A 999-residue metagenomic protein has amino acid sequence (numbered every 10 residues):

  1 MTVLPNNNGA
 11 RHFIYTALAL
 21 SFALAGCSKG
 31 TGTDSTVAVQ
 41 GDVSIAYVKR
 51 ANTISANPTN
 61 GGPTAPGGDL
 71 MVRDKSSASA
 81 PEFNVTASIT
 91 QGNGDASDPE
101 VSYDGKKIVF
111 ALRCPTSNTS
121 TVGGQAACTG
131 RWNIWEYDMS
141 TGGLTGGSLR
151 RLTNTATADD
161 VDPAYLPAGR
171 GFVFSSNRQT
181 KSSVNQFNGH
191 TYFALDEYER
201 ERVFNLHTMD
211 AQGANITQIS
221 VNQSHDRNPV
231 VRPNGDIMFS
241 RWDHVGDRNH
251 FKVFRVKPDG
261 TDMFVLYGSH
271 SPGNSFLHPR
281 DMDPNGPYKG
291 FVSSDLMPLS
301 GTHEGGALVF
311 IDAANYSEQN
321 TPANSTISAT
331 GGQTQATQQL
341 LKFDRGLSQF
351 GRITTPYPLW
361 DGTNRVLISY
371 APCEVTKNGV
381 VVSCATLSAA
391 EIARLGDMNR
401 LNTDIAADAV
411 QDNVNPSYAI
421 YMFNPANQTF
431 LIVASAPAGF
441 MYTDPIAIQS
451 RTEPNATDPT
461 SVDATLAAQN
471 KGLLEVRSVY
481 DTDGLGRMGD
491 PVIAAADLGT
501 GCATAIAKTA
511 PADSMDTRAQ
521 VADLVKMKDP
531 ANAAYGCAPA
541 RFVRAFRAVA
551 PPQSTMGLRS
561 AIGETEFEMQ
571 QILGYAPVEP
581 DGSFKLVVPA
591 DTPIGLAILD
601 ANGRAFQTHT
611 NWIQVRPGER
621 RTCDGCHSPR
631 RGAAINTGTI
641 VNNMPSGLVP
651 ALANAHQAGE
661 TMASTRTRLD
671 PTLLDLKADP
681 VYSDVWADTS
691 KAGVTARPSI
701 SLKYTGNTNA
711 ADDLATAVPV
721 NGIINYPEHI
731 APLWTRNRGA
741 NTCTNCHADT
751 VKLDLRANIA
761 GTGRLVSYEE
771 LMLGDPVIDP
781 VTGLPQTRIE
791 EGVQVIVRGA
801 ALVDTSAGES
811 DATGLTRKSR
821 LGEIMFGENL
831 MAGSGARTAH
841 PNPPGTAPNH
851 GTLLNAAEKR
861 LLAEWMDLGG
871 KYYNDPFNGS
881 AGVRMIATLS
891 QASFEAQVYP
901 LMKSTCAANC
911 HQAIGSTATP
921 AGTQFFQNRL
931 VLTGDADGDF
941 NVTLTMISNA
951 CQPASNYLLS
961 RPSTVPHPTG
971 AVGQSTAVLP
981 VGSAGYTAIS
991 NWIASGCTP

Functional and structural regions predicted by a protein language model:
T2-T16: Bacterial N-terminal signal peptides that target proteins for export
T2-V3, L18, F22-D42, G638-N643 (+1 more regions): Bacterial Sec-dependent N-terminal signal peptides
T16-A19, E568-Q570, P580, T846: Short, functionally important structural connectors and interaction interfaces within domains
L24-G26, A96, I353, Y442 (+6 more regions): A generic alpha-helix preference that emphasizes hydrophobic side chains
S28-T555, R559-A561, E566-D581, V587 (+2 more regions): Sequence signature of WD/YWTD-type beta-propeller architectures
Q40-D42, G130, D483, M488-A496 (+7 more regions): Aromatic- and Gly/Pro-enriched helix-to-coil junctions and flexible linker segments
